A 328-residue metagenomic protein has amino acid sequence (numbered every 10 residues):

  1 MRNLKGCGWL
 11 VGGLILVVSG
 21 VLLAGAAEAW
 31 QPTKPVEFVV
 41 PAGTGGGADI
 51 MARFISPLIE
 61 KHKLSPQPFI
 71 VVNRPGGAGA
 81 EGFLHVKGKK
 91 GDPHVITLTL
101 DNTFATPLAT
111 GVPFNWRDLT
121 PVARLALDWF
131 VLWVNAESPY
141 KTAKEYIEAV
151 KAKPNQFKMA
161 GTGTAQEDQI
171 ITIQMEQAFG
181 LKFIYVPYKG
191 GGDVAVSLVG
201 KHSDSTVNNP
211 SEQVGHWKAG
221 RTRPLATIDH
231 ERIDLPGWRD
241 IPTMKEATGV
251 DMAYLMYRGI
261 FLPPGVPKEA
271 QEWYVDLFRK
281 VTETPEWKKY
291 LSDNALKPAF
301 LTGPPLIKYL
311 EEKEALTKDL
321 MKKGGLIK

Functional and structural regions predicted by a protein language model:
M1-T33, K328: Short, low-complexity disordered leader/linker segments with a strong preference for bacterial N-terminal type II
E28-D118, Q156, T164, G180-N209 (+3 more regions): N-terminal (or domain-start) structured segment
T33-P35, L181, K218, K268-K328: An extracytoplasmic/periplasmic, membrane-proximal ligand-sensing/linker region
T44-G45, D101, N135-Y140, T162-Q166 (+4 more regions): Short coil/turn segments
K61, H85-V95, P107-D193, M244 (+1 more regions): Hinge/capping helix and adjacent helix->loop/strand transition within the periplasmic-binding protein
D101-G111, I173-A178, S205-D240: A ligand-binding cleft/hinge motif common to bilobed small-molecule-binding domains
L127, Q213-E283, E312-A315: C-terminal lobe and pocket-closing loops of periplasmic/extracytoplasmic Venus-flytrap solute-binding proteins
